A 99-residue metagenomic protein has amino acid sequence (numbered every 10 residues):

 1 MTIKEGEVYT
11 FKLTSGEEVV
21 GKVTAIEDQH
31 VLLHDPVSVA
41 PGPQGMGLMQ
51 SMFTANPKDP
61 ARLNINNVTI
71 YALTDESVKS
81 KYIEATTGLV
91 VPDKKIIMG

Functional and structural regions predicted by a protein language model:
T2-G99: Conserved RNA-binding domains used in RNP assembly and mRNA/RNA metabolism
